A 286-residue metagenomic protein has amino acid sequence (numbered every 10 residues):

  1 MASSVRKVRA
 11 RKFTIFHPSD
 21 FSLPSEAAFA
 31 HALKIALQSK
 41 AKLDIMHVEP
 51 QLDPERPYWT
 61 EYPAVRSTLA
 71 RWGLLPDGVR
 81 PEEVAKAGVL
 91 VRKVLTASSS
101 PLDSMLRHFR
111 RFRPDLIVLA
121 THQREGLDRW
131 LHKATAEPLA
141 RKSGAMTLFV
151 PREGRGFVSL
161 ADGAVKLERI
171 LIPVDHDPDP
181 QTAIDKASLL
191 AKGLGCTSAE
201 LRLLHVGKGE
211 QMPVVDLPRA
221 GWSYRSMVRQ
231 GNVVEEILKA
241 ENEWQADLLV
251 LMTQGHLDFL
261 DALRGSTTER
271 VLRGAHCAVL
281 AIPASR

Functional and structural regions predicted by a protein language model:
M1-V5, K34-Q38, L106-S159, K239-R286: Gly/Ser-rich helix-loop-strand patches that form or flank binding pockets for ribonucleotide-derived cofactors
A2-P63, A164-V228: Small/aliphatic-rich secondary-structure junction motif
A32, P101-M105, A187, E236-I237: Generic hydrophobic alpha-helical segments
D53, P101, G126, F157 (+2 more regions): Generic structural signal for helix capping and beta-alpha/helix-loop junctions
P63-L75: A short acidic, glycine-rich active-site loop that binds or catalyzes chemistry on phosphate/adenosine moieties
P81-A87, V215-A220: Short, conserved catalytic or adaptor-binding loops enriched in Gly and charged residues
V94-S104, V228-V234: Charged docking surfaces used in two-component/phosphorelay signaling
K208-H256, L260, R264: Glycine/small-residue-rich hydrophobic helix-like segments
